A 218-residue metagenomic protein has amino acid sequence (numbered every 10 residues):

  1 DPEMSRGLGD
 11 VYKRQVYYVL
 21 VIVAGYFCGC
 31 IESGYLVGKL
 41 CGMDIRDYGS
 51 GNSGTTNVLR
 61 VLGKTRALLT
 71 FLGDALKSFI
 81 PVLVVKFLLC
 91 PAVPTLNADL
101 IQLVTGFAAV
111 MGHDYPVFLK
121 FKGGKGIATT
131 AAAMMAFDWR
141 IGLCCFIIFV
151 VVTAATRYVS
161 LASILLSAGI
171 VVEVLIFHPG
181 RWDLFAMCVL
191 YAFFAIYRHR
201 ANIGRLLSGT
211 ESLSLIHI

Functional and structural regions predicted by a protein language model:
D1-Y12, I216-H217: Single conserved hydrophobic/aromatic residue that forms the stacking wall/gate of nucleotide- or nucleobase-binding
Y17, T65-L72, L76-F118, F137-C144 (+2 more regions): Nucleotide and nucleotide-moiety/phosphate-recognizing core
V21, G25, C30, G34 (+11 more regions): Alpha-helical transmembrane segments in multi-pass membrane proteins
G25-G29, K86, A108-H113, F149-T153 (+2 more regions): Alpha-helical transmembrane segments of multi-pass membrane proteins
Y35-A67, G204-L215: Cytosolic, membrane-interface loops and tails of multi-pass inner-membrane proteins
D44-T55, F118-A131, Y158-L166: Short, non-helical or kinked segments that cap or interrupt transmembrane helices
L59-K64, V85-L89, A108, G126-T156 (+1 more regions): Interfacial segments of multi-pass membrane proteins
V159-L166, G180-Y191: Loop-to-transmembrane alpha-helix initiation sites
